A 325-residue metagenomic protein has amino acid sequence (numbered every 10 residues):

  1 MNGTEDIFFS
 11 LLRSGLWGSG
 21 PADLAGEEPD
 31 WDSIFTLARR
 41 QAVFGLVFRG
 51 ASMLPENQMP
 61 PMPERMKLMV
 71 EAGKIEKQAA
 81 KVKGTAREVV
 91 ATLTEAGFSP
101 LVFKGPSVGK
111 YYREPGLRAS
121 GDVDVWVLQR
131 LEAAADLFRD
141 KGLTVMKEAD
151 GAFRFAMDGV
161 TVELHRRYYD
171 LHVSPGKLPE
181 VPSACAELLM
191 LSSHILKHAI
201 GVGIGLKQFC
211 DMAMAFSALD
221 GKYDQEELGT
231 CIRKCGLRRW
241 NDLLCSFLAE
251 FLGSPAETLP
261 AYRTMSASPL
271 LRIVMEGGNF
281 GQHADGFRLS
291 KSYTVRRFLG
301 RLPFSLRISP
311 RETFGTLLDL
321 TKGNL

Functional and structural regions predicted by a protein language model:
M1-G121, W126-L325: Conserved NTP-donor binding/palm subdomain of two-metal-ion nucleotidyltransferases/polymerases, i.e., the charged
